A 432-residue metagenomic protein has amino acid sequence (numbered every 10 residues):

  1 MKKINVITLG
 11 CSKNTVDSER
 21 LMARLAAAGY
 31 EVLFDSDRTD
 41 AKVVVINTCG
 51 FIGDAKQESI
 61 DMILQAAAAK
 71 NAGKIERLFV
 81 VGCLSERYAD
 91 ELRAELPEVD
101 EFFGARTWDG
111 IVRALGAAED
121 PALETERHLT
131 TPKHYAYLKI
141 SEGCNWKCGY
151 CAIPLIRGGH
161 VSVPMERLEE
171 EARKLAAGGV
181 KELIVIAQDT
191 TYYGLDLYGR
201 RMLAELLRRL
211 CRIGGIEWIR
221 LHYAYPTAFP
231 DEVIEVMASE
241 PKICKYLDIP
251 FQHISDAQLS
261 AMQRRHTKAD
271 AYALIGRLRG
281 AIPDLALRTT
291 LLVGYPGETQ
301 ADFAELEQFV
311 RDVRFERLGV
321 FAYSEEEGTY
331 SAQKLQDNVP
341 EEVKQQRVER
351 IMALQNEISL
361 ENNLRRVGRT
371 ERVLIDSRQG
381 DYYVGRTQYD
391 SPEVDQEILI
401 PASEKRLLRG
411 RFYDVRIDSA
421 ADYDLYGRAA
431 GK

Functional and structural regions predicted by a protein language model:
M1-Y193, E232, I243, L247 (+6 more regions): Proteins enriched for Cys/Gly/acidic motifs involved in redox and nucleic-acid/cofactor modification
V81, K139, I186, R220-A224 (+4 more regions): A cross-family glycoside hydrolase active-site/sugar-binding cleft signature
T130-H134, C144-W146, I243, H253 (+6 more regions): Short flexible coil/turn linkers enriched for glycine and charged/polar residues that connect secondary-structure
C148, L168, V185, L221 (+7 more regions): Conserved, mostly hydrophobic/aromatic
A177, A204-E205, R209-I219, F229-L291: Radical SAM/AdoMet-radical enzyme domain recognition
A187-L197, A228-E232, F251-Q263, V293-Q300 (+4 more regions): Flexible glycine/acidic-rich beta-alpha junction loops that bind and position SAM and/or redox cofactors in anaerobic
L197-C211, D231-K245, E298-E316, P340-Q346 (+1 more regions): Short, electropositive alpha-helical surface patch
Q333-K432: Terminal RNA-binding accessory module
